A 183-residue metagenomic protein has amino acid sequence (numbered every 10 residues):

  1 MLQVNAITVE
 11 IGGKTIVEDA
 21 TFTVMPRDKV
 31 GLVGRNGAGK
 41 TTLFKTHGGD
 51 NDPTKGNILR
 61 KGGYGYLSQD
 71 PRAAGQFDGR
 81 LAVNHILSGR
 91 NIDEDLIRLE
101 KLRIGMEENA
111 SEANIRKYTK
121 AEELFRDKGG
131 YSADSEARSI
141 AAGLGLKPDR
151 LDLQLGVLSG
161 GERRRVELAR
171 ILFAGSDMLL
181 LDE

Functional and structural regions predicted by a protein language model:
M1-E183: ABC ATP-binding cassette signature C-motif
